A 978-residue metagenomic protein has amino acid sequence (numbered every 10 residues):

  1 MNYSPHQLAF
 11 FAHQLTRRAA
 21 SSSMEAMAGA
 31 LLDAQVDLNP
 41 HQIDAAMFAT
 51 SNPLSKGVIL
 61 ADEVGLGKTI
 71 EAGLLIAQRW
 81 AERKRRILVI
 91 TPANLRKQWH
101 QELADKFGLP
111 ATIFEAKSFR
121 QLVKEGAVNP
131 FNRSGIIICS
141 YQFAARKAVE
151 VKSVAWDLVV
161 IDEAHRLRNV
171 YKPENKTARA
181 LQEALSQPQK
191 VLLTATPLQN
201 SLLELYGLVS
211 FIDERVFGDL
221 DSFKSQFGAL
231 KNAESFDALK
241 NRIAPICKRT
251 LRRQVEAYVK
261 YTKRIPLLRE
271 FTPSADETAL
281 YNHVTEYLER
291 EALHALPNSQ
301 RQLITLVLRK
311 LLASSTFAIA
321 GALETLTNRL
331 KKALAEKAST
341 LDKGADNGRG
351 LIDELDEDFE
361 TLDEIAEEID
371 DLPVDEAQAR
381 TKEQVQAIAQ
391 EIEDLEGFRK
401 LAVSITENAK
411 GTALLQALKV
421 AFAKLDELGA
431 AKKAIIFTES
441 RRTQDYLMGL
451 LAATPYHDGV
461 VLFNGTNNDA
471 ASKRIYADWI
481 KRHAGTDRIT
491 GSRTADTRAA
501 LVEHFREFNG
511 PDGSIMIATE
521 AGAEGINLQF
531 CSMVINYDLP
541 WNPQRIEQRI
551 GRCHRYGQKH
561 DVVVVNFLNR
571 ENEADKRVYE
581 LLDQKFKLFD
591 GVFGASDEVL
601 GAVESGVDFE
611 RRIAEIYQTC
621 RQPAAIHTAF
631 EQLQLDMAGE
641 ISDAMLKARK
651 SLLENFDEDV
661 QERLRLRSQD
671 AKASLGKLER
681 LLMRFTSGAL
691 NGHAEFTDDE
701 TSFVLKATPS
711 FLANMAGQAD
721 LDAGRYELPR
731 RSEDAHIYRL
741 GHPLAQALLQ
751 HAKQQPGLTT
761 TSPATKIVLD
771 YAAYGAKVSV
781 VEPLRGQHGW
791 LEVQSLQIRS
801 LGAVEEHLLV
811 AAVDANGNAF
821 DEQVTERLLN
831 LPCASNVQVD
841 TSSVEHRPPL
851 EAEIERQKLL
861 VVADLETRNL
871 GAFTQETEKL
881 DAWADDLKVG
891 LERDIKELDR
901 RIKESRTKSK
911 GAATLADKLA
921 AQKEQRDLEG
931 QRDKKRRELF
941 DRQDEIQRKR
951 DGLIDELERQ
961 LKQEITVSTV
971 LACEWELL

Functional and structural regions predicted by a protein language model:
M1-M47, K68-E71, W80-T177, L220-E234 (+1 more regions): SF2 helicase/translocase NTPase motor core, specifically the RecA-like lobe 1 inter-motif segment between Walker
N2-A9, H13-T16, H560-G724, A745 (+2 more regions): C-terminal accessory region of SF2 helicases/translocases
S55-L75: Walker A/P-loop
N132-R133, I137-W156, Y171-P188, L198 (+4 more regions): Inter-lobe coupling linker of SF2 helicases/translocases
S140, A452, H457-D575: Conserved RecA-like P-loop NTPase helicase motor core
V151-L230, A523-I526, F530-Q548, R552-V562 (+1 more regions): Signature of the SF2 helicase/ATPase Hel1-core->accessory helical subdomain module
Y261-P273, A320-D512, N655-T686, L690-A716 (+2 more regions): Conserved Helicase C-terminal RecA-like lobe
K331, E376, S642, L646 (+4 more regions): P-loop NTPase motor cores of the ASCE clade
